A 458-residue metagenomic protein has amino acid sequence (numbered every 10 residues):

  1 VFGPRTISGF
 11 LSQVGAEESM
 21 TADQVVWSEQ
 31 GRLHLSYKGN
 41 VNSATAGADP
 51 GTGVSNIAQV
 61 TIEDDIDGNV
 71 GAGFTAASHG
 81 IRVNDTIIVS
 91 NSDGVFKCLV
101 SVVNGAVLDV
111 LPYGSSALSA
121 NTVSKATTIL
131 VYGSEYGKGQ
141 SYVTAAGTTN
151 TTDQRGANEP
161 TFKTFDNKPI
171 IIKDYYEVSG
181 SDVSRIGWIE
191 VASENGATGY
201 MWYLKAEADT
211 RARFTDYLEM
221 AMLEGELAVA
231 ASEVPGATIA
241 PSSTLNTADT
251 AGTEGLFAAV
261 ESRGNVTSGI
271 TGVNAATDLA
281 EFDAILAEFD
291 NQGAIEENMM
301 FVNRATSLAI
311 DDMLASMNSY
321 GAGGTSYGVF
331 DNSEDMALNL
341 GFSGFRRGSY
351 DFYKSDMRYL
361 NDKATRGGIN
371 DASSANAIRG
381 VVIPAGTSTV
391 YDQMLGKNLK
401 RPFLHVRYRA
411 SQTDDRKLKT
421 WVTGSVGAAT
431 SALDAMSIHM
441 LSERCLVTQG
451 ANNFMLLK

Functional and structural regions predicted by a protein language model:
V1-M336, F342-G344, Y350, D356-A364 (+2 more regions): Flexible, glycine/threonine- and acidic-rich loop/arm segments that mediate assembly and lattice contacts in viral
S373-V381: Short, surface-exposed amphipathic charged segments that create phosphate/polyanion-binding patches used for binding
